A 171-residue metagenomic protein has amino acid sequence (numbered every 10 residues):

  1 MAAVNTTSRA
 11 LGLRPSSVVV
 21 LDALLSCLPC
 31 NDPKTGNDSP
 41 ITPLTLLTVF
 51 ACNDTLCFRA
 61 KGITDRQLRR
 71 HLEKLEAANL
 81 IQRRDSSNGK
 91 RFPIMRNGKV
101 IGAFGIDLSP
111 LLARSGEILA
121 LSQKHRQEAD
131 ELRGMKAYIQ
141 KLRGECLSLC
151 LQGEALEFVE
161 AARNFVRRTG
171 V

Functional and structural regions predicted by a protein language model:
M1-S8, L80-F92, G98-I101: An N-terminal low-complexity regulatory-tail signal and nearby short nucleic-acid-interaction modules
M1-T48, V159-N164: Short recognition helix of helix-turn-helix/winged-helix DNA-binding domains
L25, P29, K61, E76 (+4 more regions): Hydrophobic/aromatic-lined pockets within catalytic cores
S26-C30, I81, S87-G89, P110-R114: Short loop/turn segments at secondary-structure transitions that flank enzyme active sites
P33-I94: Winged helix-turn-helix DNA-binding recognition segment
N97-G134: Short, amphipathic alpha-helical interaction segments positioned at domain boundaries
K124, E128-G134, Q140-V171: Electrostatic interaction modules used in gene-expression and signaling proteins
